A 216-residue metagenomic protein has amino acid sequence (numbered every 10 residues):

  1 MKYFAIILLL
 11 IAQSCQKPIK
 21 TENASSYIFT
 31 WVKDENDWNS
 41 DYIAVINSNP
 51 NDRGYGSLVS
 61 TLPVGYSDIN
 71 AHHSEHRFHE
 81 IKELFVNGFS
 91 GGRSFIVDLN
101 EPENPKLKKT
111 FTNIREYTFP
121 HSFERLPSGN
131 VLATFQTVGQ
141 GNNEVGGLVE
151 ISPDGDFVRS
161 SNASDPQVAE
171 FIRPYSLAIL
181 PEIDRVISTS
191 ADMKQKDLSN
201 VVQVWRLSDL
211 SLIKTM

Functional and structural regions predicted by a protein language model:
I11-S14: C-terminal motif of bacterial Sec signal peptides marking the signal peptidase cleavage site
E22-A24, F78-I81, R125-S128, L180-I183: Residue-level detector of Asp-centered blade-edge/turn motifs that repeat once per structural unit in beta-propeller
A24, N39, N70-H73, F119 (+3 more regions): Beta-rich catalytic cores
N36-N39, F89-G92, Q140-V145, M193-N200: Short, solvent-exposed loop/turn segments at conserved positions within beta-propeller repeat blades
V45-G54, I96-P105, S152-F157, V204-I213: Short loop/turn segments immediately following beta-strands, especially the blade-tip and inter-blade linker loops
Y55-R125: Blade-loop segments of beta-propeller domains
L99-E182, S190-D192: Asp-box/WD-like beta-propeller blade repeats and closely related beta-sheet repeat scaffolds
